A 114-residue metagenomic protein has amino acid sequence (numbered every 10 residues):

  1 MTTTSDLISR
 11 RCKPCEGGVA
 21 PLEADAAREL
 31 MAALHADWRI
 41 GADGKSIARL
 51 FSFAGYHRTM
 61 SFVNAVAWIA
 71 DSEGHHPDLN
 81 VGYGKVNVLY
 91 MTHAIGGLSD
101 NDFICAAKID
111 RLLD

Functional and structural regions predicted by a protein language model:
M1-D114: Long, contiguous binding/interaction regions
